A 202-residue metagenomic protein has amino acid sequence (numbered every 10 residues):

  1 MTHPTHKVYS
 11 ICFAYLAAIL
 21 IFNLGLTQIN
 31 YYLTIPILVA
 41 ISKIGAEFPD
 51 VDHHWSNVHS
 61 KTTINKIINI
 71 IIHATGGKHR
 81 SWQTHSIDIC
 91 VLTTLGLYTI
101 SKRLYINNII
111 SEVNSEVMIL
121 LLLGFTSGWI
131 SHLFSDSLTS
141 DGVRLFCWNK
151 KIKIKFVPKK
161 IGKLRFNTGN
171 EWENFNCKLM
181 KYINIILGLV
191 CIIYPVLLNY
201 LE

Functional and structural regions predicted by a protein language model:
M1-E202: N-terminal membrane-targeting hydrophobic helices
